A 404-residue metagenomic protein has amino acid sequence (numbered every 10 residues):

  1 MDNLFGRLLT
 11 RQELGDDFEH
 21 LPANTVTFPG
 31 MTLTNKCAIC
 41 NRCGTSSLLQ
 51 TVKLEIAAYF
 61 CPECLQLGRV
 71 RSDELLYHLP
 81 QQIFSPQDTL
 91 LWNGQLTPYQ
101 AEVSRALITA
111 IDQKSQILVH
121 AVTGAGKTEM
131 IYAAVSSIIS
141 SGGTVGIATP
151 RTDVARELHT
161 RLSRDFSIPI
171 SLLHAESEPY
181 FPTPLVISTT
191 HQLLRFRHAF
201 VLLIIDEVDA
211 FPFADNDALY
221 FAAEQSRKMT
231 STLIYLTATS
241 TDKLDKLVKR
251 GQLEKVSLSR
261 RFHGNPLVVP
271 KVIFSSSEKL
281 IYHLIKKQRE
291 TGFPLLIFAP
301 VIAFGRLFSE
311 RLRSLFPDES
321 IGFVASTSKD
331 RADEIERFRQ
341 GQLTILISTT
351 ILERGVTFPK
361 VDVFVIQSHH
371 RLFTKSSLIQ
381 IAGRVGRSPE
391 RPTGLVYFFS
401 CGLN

Functional and structural regions predicted by a protein language model:
L33-I83: Interdomain "pre-motor" coupling segment immediately N-terminal to P-loop NTPase/helicase cores
W92-S115: N-terminal pre-P-loop "Q-motif" helix
V119-T128, I138, G143-L158, I285-R313: Conserved strand-helix element at the start of the C-terminal RecA-like helicase core
M130-A134: Hydrophobic positions on the alpha1 helix immediately C-terminal to the Walker A/P-loop
T149-E157, R161, I170-F181, S188-R195 (+3 more regions): Conserved helicase motor
H198-V272: Post-DEXD/H (motif II) to motif III coupling segment of the RecA-like Helicase ATP-binding lobe
E207-A210, I335, R339-P392, S400-L403: Conserved RecA-like helicase motor core of SF1/SF2 enzymes
K228-K243, A382-N404: Conserved segment of the helicase C-terminal RecA-like domain
